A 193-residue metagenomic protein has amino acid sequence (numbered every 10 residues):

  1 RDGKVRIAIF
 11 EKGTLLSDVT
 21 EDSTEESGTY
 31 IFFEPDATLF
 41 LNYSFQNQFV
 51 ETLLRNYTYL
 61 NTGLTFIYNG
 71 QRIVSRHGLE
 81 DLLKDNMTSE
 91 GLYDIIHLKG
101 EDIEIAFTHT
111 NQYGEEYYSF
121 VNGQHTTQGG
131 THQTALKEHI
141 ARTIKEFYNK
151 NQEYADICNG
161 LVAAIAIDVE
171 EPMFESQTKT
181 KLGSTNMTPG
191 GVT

Functional and structural regions predicted by a protein language model:
R1-T88: GHKL-type ATPase core
G3-L16, T20-T24, F45-T52, Y118-A135 (+1 more regions): Extended active-site and interfacial segments that coordinate phosphate-rich ligands in large catalytic machineries
Q48-E51, R55-Y57, G63-T180: GHKL/Histidine-kinase-like ATPase module
